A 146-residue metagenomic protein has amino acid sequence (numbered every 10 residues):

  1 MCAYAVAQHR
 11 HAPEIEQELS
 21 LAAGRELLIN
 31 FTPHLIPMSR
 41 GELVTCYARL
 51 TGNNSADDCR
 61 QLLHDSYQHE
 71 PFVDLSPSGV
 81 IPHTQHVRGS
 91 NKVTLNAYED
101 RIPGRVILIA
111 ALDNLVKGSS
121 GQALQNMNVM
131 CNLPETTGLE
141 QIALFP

Functional and structural regions predicted by a protein language model:
M1-L108: C-terminal substrate-binding/catalytic lobe of Rossmann-fold NAD(P)-dependent oxidoreductases
T94-L95, E99-P146: NAD(P)-dependent Rossmann-like dehydrogenase/reductase catalytic/cofactor-binding core
